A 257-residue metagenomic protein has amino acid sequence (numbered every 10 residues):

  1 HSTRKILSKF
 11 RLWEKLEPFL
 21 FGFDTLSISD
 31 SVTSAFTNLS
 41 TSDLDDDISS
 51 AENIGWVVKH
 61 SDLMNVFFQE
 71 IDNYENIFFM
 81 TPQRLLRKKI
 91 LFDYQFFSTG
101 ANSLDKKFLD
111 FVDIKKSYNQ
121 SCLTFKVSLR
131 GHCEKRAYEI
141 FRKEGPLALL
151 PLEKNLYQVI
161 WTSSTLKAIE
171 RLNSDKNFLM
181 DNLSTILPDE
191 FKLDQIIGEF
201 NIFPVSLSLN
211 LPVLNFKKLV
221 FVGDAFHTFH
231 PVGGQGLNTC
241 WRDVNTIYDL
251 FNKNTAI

Functional and structural regions predicted by a protein language model:
H1-D24: Glycine-rich FAD cofactor-binding loop and adjacent beta-loop-alpha segment at the N-terminus of flavoprotein
L7, F67, L149: Residue-level signal for inorganic ion chemistry
F10, I71-E75, F216: Acidic-histidine catalytic/liganding microenvironments
E14-K15, L44-E52, D110-V112, E134-A137 (+2 more regions): Short, P/G- and charge-enriched loop/turn segments at secondary-structure junctions
F19-L109, I114-C122: Conserved N-terminal helical subregion
I28, L149-P151, V213: A structural signal for short hydrophobic beta-strand segments in well-ordered beta-sheet cores
Q95, T99-I202: Conserved FAD-binding catalytic core of PHBH/FMO-like flavoproteins
R171-A256: FAD/FMN-dependent oxidoreductases across multiple families
